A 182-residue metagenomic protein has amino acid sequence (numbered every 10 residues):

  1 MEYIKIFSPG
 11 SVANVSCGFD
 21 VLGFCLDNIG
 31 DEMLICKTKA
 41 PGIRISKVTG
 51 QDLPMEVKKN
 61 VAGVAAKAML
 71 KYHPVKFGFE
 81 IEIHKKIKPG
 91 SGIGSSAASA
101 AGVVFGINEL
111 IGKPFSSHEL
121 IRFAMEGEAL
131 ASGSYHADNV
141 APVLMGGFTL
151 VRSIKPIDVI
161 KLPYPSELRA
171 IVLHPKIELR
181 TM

Functional and structural regions predicted by a protein language model:
M1-S91, E109, K113-F115, M145-G146 (+1 more regions): ATP-binding N-lobe of GHMP and related small-molecule kinases
Y3, S117-M182: ATP-dependent small-molecule kinase catalytic core of the GHMP/sugar-kinase superfamily and closely related
I43-S46, I93, K161, T181-M182: Short, charged, solvent-exposed linker or helix-capping segments at domain edges/interfaces that act as flexible hinges
A66, V104, I121: Generic structural marker for isolated residues within well-ordered, non-membrane alpha-helices of soluble domains
S91-A98, S134: Short helix-coil transition sites and intra-membrane helix breaks within transmembrane domains of multi-pass
A97-G112: Short, small-residue alpha-helix embedded
